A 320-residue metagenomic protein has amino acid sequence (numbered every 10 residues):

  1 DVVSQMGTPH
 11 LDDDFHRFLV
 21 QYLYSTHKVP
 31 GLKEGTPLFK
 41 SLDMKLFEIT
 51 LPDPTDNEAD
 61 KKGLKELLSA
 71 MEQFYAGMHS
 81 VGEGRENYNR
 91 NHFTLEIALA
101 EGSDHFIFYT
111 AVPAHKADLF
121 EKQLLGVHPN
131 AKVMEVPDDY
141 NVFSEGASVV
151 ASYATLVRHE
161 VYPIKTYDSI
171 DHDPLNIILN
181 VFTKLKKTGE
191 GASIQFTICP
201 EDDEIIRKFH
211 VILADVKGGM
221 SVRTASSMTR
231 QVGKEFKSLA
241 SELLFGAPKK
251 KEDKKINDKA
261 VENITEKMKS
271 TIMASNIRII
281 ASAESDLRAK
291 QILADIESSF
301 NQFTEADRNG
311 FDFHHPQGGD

Functional and structural regions predicted by a protein language model:
D1-T36: Long, contiguous alpha-helical segments
T36-D320: Extended, folded cores of ATP/NTP-driven motor/assembly subunits in large transport and secretion machines
